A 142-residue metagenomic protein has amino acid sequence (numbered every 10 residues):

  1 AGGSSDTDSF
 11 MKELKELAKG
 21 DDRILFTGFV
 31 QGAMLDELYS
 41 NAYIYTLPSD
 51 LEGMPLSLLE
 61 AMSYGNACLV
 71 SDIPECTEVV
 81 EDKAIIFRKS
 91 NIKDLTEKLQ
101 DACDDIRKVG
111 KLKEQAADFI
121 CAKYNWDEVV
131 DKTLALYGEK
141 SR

Functional and structural regions predicted by a protein language model:
A1-K12, L25-F29: Glycosyltransferase donor-sugar binding loop
F29-V30, E37-A42: Short alpha-helical donor nucleotide-sugar binding micro-motif in glycosyltransferases
Y45-T46: A short hydrophobic beta-strand element within the catalytic core of glycosyltransferases that build diverse glycans
D50: Aromatic "clamp/platform" in nucleotide-sugar-dependent glycosyltransferases that forms part of the donor/acceptor
A67-V70: Short hydrophobic beta-strand element within catalytic cores of glycosyltransferases and related nucleotide-activated
I85-K93, D101-R107: Conserved acidic donor-binding segment of nucleotide-sugar-dependent glycosyltransferases
K108-A122, K132: A short, well-ordered alpha-helix in the C-terminal region of glycosyltransferases
W126-R142: C-terminal alpha-helical cap of glycosyltransferases
